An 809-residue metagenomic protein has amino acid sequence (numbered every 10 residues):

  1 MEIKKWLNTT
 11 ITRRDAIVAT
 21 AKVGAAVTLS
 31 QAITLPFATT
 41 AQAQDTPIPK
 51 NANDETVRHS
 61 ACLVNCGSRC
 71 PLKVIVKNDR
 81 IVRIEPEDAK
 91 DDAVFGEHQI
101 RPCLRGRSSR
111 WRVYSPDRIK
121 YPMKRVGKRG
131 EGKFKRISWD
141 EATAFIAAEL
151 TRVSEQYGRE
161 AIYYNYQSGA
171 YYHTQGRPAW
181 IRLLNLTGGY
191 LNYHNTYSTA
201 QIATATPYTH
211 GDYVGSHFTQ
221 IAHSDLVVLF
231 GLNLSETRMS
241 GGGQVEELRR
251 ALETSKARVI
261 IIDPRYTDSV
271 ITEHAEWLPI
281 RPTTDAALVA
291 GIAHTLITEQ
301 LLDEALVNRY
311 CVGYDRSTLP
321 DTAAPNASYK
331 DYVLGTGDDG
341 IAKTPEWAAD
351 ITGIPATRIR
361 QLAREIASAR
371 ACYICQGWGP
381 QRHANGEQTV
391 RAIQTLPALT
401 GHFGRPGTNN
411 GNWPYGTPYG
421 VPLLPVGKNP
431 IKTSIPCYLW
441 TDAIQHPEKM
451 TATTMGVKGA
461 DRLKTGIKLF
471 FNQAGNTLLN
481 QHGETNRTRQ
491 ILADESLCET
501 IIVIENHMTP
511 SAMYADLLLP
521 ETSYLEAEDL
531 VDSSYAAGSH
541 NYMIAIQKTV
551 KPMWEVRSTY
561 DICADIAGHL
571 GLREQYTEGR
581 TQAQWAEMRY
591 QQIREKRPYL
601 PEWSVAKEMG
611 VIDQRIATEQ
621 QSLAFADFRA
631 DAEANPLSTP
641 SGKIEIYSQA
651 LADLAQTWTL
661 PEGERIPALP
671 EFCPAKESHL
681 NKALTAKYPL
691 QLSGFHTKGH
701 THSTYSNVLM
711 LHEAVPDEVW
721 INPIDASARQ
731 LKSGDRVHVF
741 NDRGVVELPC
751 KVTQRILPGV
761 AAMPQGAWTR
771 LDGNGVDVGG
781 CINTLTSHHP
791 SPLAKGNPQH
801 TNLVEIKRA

Functional and structural regions predicted by a protein language model:
E2-K5, R177-I262, A287, T395-Y514 (+2 more regions): Extended redox/cofactor-interaction regions of prokaryotic respiratory oxidoreductases
E2-L301, Y332, Q473, L771-A809: N-terminal export/assembly segments and adjacent metallocofactor-ligating motifs of anaerobic energy-metabolism
T143-I162, H217-V227, D339, R360-Y373 (+1 more regions): Glycine-rich phosphate/diphosphate-binding loops that line cofactor/substrate pockets in enzymes
N165-Y172, W347-I351, G377-A384, Y415-T417 (+1 more regions): Conserved short loop/turn motifs at secondary-structure junctions
R265-A369: Long, well-ordered, tryptophan-enriched scaffold segments
R309-V312, I366, N410-G420, G579-Q592: A glycine-rich phosphate-binding loop feature that marks nucleotide/adenosyl-phosphate handling sites
L525-P552, I562, A567-H569, Y647: Glycine/threonine-rich phosphate-binding loop and adjacent beta-strand/alpha-helix elements that clamp
T549, E555-M609, K687, T701-Y705 (+2 more regions): Long, contiguous, secondary-structure-rich segments that constitute the structural scaffold of globular domains
